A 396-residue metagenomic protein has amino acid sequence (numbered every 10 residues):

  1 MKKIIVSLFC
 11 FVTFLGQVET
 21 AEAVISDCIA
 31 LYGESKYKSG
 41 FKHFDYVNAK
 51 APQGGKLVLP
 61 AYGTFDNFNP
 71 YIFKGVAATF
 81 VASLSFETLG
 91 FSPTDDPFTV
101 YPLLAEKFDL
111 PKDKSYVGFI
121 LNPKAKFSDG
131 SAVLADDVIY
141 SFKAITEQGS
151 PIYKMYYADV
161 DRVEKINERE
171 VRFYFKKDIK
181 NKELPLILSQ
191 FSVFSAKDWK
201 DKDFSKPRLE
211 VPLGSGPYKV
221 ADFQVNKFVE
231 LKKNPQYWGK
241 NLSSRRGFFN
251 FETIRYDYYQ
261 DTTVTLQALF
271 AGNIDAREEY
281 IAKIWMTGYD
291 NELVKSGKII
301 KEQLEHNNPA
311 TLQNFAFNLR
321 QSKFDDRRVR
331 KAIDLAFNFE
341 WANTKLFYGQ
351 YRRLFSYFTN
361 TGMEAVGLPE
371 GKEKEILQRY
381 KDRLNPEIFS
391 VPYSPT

Functional and structural regions predicted by a protein language model:
V12-T20: C-terminal segment of classical bacterial N-terminal signal peptides
E19, K154-W199, P217-Q224, K374-E375: Surface-exposed binding/hinge segments that line and control ligand-binding clefts or catalytic entry sites
V24-D113, I120, K143, L213: N-terminal lobe/hinge region of extracytoplasmic solute-binding protein
S26-C28, G54-G63, E106, Y116-F119 (+7 more regions): Short, well-ordered beta-strand elements
V47, A51, V76-V81, K107-P151 (+6 more regions): Aromatic- and charge-enriched surface segment that lines or borders ligand/interaction sites
F86-D96, L188-T253, Q260-V264, A271 (+1 more regions): Gly/Pro-rich hinge or "lid" segments in bacterial periplasmic/extracellular proteins
R162-K165, A221-K232, D257-Q321, A332 (+2 more regions): Extracellular/periplasmic solute-recognition and catalytic clefts
D325-T396: Append "and occasionally in soluble cytosolic enzymes with long acidic Gly/Pro-rich linkers
